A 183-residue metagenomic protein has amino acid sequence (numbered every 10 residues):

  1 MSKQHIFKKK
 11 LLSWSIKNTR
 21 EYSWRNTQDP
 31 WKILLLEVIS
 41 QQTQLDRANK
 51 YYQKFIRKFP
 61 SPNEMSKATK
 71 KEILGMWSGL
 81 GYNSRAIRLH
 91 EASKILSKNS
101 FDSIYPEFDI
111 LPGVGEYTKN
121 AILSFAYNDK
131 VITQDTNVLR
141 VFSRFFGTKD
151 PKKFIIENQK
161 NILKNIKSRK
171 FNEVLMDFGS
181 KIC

Functional and structural regions predicted by a protein language model:
K3-H5, S13-S23, T27-C183: Catalytic cores of DNA base-excision repair glycosylases
